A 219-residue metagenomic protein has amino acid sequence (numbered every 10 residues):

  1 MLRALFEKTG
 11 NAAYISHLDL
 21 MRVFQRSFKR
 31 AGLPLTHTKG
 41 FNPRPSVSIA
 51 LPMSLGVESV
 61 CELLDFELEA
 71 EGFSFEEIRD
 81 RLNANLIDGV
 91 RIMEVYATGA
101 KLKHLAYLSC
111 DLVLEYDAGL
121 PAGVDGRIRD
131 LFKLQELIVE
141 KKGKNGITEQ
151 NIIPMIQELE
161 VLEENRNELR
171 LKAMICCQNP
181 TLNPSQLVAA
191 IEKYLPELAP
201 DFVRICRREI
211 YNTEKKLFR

Functional and structural regions predicted by a protein language model:
L5-E7, N11, I15, R30: Extended, well-folded interaction surfaces typified by the phenylalanyl-tRNA synthetase beta subunit core
F6-K8, F66-G72, L112-A118, A173-N179: Short beta-strand-to-loop capping motifs
Y14-L18, G72-E77, A122, C177 (+1 more regions): Ordered, soluble secondary-structure elements with a strong preference for glycine-centered loop motifs and nearby
T36-F66, G99-L102: Short, charge-patterned binding micro-sites
V60-V113: Ordered, amphipathic secondary-structure segments that act as subunit-interaction surfaces in large macromolecular
E76-L86, A122-K133, L187-V188: Short amphipathic alpha-helices in soluble, non-transmembrane regions that often serve as interface/regulatory elements
K133-R219: Core RNA-modification/binding signature centered on pseudouridine synthases
